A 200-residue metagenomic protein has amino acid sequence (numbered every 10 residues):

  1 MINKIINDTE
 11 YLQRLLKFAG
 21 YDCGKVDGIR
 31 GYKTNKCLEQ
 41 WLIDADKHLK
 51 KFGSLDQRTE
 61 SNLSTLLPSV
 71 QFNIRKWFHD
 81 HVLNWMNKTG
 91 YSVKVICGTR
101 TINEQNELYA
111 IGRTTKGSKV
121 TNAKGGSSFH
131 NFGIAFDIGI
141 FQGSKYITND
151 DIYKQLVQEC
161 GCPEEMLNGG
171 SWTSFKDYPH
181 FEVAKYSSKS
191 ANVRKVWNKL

Functional and structural regions predicted by a protein language model:
M1-D56, W172-S174: Short acidic, glycine/serine/threonine-rich helix-capping segments at coil-helix boundaries
M1-N3, G24-V26, L63-I74, F141-N149: Second-shell loop/turn segments in exported
L15, A19, W77-T89, Q155-M166: Generic non-transmembrane alpha-helical segments
K25-V26, G90-T99, M166-F175: Surface-exposed patches in mature extracellular/periplasmic domains of secreted proteins
G31, T101, H130: Short, conserved phosphate/pyrophosphate- and ester-handling motifs at nucleotide-, phospho-/glycolipid
R58-C97: Active-site acidic/histidine clusters and adjacent loop/turn architecture that either coordinate catalytic ions
N84-K116: Extended, low-complexity, intrinsically disordered C-terminal regulatory tails of eukaryotic serine/threonine kinases
A123-L200: Catalytic cores and adjacent binding grooves of peptidoglycan-active enzymes
